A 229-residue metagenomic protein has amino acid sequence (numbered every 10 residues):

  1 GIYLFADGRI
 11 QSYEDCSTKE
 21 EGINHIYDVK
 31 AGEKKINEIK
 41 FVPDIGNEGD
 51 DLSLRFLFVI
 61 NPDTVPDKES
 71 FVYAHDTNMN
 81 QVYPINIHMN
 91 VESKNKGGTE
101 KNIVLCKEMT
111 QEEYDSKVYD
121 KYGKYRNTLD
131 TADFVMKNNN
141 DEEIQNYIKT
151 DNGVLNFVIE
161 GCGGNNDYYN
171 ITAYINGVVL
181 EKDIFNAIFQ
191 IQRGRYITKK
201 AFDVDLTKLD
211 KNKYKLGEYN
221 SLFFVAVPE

Functional and structural regions predicted by a protein language model:
G1, L155-G163: Aromatic/hydrophobic beta-strand junction motif of beta-rich domains
G1, S12, G49-D51, N165-Y169: Short acidic/proline- and small/hydrophobic-mixed sequence motifs that coincide with surface turns and coil-to-beta
Y3-F5, N170-Y174: Beta-strand signatures of extracellular beta-sandwich domains
D7-G8, I175-L180: Short strand-turn-strand beta-turns centered on an Asx-Gly dipeptide
Y13-E48, K182-L209: Intrinsically disordered, low-complexity Pro/Gly/Ser/Thr-rich segments with frequent PxxP/GP/PP motifs and embedded
D44-F56, T64-D67, K208-F223: Short glycine/proline/serine/threonine-rich loop/turn segments at secondary-structure transition edges
V65-D120, E229: Short beta-strand elements
S116-T150: N-terminal edge beta-strand
